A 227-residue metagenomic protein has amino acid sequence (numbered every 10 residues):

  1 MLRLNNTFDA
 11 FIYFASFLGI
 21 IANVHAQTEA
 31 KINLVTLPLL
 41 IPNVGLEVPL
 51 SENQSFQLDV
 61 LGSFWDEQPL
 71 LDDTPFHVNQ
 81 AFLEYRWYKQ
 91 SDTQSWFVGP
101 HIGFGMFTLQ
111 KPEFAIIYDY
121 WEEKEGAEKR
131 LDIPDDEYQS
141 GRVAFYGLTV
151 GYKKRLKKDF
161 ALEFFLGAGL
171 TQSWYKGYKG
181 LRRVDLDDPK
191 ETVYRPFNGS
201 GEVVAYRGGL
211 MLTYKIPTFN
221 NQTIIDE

Functional and structural regions predicted by a protein language model:
M1-A10: N-terminal secretory signal peptides that target proteins for export/translocation
I21-A26: Sec/Tat signal peptide C-region and signal peptidase I cleavage site
T28-P42: Short N-terminal segments immediately surrounding and downstream of signal-peptide cleavage
L40-V44, N79-L83, A144-L148, A168 (+1 more regions): Hydrophobic, lipid-facing positions within transmembrane beta-strands of outer-membrane proteins
V48-F164, Y214-I216: Gram-negative (and chloroplast) outer-membrane scaffold detector with strong preference for beta-barrel transmembrane
E67-L70, F107-E113, Q172-R182, F219-T223: Outer-membrane beta-barrel proteins
D119-I133, Y178-P196: Solvent-exposed, glycine/polar-rich loop segments of beta-barrel outer-membrane systems
E202-E227: Outer-membrane beta-barrel "beta-signal"
